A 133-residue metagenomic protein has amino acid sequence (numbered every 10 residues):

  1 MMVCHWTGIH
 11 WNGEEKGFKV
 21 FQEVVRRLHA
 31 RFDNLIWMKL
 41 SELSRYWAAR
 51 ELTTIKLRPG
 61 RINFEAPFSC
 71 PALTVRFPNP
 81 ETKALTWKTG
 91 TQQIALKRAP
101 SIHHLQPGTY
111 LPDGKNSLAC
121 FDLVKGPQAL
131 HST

Functional and structural regions predicted by a protein language model:
M1-E42: Catalytic grooves of carbohydrate-active enzymes
M38-L52: A structural signal for beta-strand and strand-to-loop patches characteristic of beta-rich domains
R50-T133: C-terminal beta-sandwich/jelly-roll accessory domains of carbohydrate-active enzymes
